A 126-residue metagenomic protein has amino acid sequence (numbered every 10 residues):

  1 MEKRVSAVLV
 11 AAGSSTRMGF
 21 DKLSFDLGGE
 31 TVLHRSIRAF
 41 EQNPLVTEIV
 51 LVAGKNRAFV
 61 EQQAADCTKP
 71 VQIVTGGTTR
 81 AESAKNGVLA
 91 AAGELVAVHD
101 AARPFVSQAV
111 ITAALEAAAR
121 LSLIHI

Functional and structural regions predicted by a protein language model:
E2-A58: N-terminal glycine-rich phosphate-binding loop and ensuing alpha1 helix
L9, L33, G87, H99-D100: Residue-level signal for inorganic ion chemistry
H34-E94: Conserved N-terminal catalytic core of the sugar/cofactor nucleotidyltransferase
E94-A102: Short beta-strand-to-loop acidic/aromatic patch adjacent to the donor-nucleotide binding site
A102-A113: Acidic donor-binding/catalytic loop of UDP-sugar-dependent glycosyltransferases, especially processive GT2
A119: Helix-to-beta-strand junctions that scaffold the AdoMet/dcAdoMet cofactor pocket in Class I SAM-dependent enzymes
I124-I126: Conserved small/polar residues in nucleotide/adenosyl-binding loops
